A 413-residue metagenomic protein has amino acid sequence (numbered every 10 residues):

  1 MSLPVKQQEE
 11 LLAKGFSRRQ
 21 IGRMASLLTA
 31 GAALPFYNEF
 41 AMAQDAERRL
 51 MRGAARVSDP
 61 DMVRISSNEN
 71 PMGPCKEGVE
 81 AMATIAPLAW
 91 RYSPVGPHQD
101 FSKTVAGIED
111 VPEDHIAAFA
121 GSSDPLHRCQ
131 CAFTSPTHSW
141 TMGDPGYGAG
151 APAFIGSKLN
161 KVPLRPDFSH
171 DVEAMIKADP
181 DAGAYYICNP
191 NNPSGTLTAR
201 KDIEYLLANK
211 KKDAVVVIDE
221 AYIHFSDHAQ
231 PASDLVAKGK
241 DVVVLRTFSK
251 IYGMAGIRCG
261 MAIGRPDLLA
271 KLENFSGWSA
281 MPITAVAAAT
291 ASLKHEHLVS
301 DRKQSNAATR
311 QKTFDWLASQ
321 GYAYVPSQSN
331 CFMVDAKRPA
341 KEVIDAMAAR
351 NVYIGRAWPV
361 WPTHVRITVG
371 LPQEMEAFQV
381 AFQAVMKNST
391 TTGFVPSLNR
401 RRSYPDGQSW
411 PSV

Functional and structural regions predicted by a protein language model:
M1-F16: N-terminal secretory signal peptides
F16-Y37: N-terminal export leaders
E39-G121, R128: N-terminal small-domain helix-loop-helix segment of the aminotransferase-like
A132-I187: PLP-dependent aminotransferase-like
V162-P166, N306-A307, W316-R350, R400: Conserved PLP-binding catalytic core of the aspartate aminotransferase-like
V172-P180, P193-V216, E220-I251: Active-site pre-lysine segment of PLP-dependent enzymes
D241-V325: PLP-dependent aminotransferase class I/II
A346-R350, W358-V413: PLP-dependent enzyme catalytic core of the Aspartate aminotransferase-like
